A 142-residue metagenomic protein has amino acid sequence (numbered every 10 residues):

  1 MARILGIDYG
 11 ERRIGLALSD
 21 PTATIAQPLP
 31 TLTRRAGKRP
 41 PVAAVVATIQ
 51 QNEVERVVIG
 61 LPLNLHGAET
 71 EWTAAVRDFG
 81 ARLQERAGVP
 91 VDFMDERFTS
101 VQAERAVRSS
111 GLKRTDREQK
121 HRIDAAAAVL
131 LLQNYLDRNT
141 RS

Functional and structural regions predicted by a protein language model:
A2-I7, E11-S142: Phosphate- and other anionic-substrate recognition elements at nucleic-acid/protein interfaces
